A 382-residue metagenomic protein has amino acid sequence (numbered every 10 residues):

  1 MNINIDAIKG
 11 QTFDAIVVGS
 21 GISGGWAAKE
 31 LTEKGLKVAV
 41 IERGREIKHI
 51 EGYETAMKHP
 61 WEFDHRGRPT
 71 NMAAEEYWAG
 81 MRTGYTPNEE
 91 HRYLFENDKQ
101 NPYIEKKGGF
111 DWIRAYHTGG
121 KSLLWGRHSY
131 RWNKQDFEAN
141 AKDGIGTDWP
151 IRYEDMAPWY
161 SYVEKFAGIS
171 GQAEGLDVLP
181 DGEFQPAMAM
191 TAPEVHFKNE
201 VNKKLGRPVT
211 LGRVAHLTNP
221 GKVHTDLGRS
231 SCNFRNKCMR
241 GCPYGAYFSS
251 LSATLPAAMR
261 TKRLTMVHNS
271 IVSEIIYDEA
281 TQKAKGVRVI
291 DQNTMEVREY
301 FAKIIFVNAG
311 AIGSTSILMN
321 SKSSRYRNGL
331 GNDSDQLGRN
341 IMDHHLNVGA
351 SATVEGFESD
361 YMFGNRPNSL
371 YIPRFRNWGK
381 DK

Functional and structural regions predicted by a protein language model:
M1-T12: A short, basic/flexible loop-to-alpha-helix module at the beginning of a structural domain
A15-V40: N-terminal Rossmann-like FAD-binding beta1-loop-alpha1 element of flavoenzymes
G21-W26, E46, K121-S122, H128 (+2 more regions): Gly/Ser/Thr-rich beta-alpha loop segments that engage phosphate groups in nucleotides
E33, K37, E42-G67, Y244 (+4 more regions): Glycine-rich loop(s) and the adjacent beta-strand/alpha-helix scaffold that form part
D64-N97, N101-D111, Y116-H117, W125-D136 (+1 more regions): Conserved redox-cofactor binding core of oxidoreductases
R92-K121, W125-G126, R131, W149-Y153 (+1 more regions): FAD cofactor-binding and catalytic pocket of flavoenzymes
K222-V223, A280-A284: Active-site-adjacent "gating/activation" loops or surface patches in catalytic cores
